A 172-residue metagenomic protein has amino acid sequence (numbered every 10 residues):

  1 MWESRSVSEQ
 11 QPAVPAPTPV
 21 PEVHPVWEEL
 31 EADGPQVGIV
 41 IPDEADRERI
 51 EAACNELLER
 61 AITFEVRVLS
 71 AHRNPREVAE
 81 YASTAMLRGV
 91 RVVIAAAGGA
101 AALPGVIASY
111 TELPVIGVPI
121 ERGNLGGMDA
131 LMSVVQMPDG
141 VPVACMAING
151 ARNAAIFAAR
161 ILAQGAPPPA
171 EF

Functional and structural regions predicted by a protein language model:
M1-V37: SAM-dependent methyltransferases
H24-A32, I41, A45-D46, G126-F172: C-terminal binding/interaction regions
G34-R73: Glycine-rich phosphate/diphosphate-binding loop of Rossmann-like nucleotide-binding domains
I41, A97, V118-E121, M146-A147: Short beta->alpha connector loops at strand-helix junctions that form conserved, small/polar/Pro-enriched
D46-E51, P75-V78, A97-V106, L125-M128 (+1 more regions): Short glycine/serine/threonine-rich phosphate/pyrophosphate-binding segments that cradle anionic phosphate groups
C54, A79-A82, S109, L125-P138: Active-site-proximal loop->helix
V66-L87: N-terminal beta-loop-helix "entrance" segment that forms/cooperates in small-molecule cofactor or anionic ligand
Y81-P119: Glycine-rich phosphate-binding loop
